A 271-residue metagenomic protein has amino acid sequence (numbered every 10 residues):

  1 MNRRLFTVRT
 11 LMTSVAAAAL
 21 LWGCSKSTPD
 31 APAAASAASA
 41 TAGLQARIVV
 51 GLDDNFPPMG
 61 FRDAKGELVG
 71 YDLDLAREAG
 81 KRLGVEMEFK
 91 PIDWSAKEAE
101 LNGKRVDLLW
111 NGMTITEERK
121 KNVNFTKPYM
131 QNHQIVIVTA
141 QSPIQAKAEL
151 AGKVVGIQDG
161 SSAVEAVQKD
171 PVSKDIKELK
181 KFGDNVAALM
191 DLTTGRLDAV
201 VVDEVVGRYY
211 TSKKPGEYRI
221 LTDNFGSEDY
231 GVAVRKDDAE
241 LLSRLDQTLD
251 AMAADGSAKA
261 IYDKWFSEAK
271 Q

Functional and structural regions predicted by a protein language model:
R3-M12: N-terminal export leaders
C24-A33: Bacterial lipoprotein signal-peptidase II cleavage site
S25, L73-R82, Q141-I144, A148-E149 (+3 more regions): Extended ligand-binding regions for polar small-molecule ligands
A33-G112: Extracytoplasmic small-molecule ligand-binding "clamshell" domains of the periplasmic binding protein/Venus flytrap
D54, Q131-V138, V186, R208-D250 (+1 more regions): Periplasmic-binding protein-like
G60-R62, A76-V85, A163-F182, T211-P215 (+2 more regions): Ligand-binding cleft/hinge of the Venus flytrap
R77, K81, E86-E149, Y218-R219: Acidic, polar ligand-binding/catalytic clefts
A96-A99, G112-K121, Q168-K169, T194 (+1 more regions): A ligand-binding cleft/hinge motif common to bilobed small-molecule-binding domains
